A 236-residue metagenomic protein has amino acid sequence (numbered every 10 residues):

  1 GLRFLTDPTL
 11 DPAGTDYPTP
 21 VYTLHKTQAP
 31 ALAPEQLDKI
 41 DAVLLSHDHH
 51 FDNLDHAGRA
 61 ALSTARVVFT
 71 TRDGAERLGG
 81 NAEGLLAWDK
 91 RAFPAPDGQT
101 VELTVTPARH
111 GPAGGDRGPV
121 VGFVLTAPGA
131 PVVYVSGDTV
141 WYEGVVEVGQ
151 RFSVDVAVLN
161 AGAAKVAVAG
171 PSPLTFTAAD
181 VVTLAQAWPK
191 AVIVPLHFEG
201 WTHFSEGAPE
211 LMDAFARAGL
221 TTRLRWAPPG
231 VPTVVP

Functional and structural regions predicted by a protein language model:
L2-F4, D41-A42, V67, V101 (+3 more regions): Structural motif
L2-L45, H56-R59, G111-G115, W141-R151: Pre-active-site segment of Zn-dependent metallo-hydrolases
L5-A13, L85, D89-P96, T100-G111 (+2 more regions): Conserved catalytic scaffold of divalent metal-dependent phosphoesterases
T6-P8, S46, V135-D138, L159 (+1 more regions): Active-site flanking residues adjacent to catalytic metal/cofactor-binding acidic residues
D11-A13, D48-L54, A75-L78, D89-A92 (+5 more regions): Active-site environment of divalent metal-dependent phosphoester hydrolases
Q36, V67-P131, D213-P236: Metallo-beta-lactamase
I40-F51, I193: Metallo-beta-lactamase
D73, V140-P229: Cap/insert and terminal regions of metallo-dependent hydrolase folds
